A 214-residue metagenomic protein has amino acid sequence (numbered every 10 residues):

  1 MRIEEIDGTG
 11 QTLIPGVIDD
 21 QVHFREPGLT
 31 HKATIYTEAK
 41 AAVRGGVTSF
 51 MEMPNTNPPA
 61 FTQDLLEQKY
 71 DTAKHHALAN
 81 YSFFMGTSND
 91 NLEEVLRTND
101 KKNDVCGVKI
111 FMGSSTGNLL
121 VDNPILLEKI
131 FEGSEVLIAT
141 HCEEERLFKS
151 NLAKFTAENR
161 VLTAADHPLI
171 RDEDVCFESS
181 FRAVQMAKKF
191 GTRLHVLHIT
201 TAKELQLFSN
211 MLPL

Functional and structural regions predicted by a protein language model:
R2-L13: Active-site metal-binding motif and surrounding structural segment of the metallo-beta-lactamase
Q11-H76: Metal-associated gating/positioning segment near the N- to mid-region
G16-V22, F50-E52, Y81-M85, C106-I110 (+2 more regions): Hydrophobic faces of well-ordered beta-strands that scaffold small-molecule active sites in alpha/beta enzyme cores
L29, A33, A60, N89 (+2 more regions): Conserved phosphate-coordination/catalytic loops
G46-M51, A77-Y81, M186-L194: Short, surface-exposed connector motifs at secondary-structure boundaries
P54-P59, M85-T87, T116, V196-I199: Conserved short loop/turn motifs at secondary-structure junctions
D71-T87: A glycine-rich helix N-cap at a beta->alpha junction
E93-L214: Histidine/acidic residue-rich metal-binding segments in metalloenzymes
